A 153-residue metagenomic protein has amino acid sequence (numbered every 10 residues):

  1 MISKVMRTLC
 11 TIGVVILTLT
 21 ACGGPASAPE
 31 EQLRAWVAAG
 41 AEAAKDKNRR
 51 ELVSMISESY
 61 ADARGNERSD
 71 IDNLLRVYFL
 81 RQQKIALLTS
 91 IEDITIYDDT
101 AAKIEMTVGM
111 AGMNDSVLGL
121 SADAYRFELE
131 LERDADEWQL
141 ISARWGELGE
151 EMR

Functional and structural regions predicted by a protein language model:
M1-I12: Bacterial N-terminal signal peptides that target proteins for export
G13-A21: Hydrophobic core
T20-R49, S54-M55, D72: Short, low-complexity N-terminal intrinsically disordered segments enriched in polar/charged residues
V37, I56, L75, V108 (+1 more regions): Hydrophobic alpha-helical core bundles mediating ligand binding, dimerization, or RNAP-core interactions
M55-R68: A short gly/proline-enriched turn/hairpin at secondary-structure junctions
V77-G119: Surface-exposed, charged secondary-structure patches
A101-K103, S121-R153: Short beta-strand edge/turn micro-motifs at domain boundaries
